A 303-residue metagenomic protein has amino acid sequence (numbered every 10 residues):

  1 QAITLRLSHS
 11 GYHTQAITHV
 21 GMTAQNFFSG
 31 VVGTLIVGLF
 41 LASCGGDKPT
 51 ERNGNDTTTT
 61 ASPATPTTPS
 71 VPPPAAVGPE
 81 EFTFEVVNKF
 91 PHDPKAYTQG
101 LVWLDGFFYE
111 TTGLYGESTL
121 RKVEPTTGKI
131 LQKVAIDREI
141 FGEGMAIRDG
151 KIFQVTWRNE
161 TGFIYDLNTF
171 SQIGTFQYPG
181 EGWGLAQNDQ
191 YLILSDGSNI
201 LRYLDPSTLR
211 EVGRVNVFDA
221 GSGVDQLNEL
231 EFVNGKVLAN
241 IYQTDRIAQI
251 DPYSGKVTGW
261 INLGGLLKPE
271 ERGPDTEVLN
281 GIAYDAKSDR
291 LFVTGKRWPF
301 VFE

Functional and structural regions predicted by a protein language model:
F40-S43: C-terminal motif of bacterial Sec signal peptides marking the signal peptidase cleavage site
G45-V71: Short, low-complexity, disordered segments immediately C-terminal to signal peptides in bacterial exported proteins
P72-K95, P125-L131: A short helix->beta-strand "capping" segment at the edge of beta-propeller domains
V86-P91, K129-A135, S171-F176, G213-S222 (+2 more regions): A short beta-strand motif characteristic of beta-propeller blades
V87-T119, V134-A146, G295-R297: Beta-strand-rich domains and repeat architectures in extracellular enzymes and scaffolds, especially beta-propellers
P94-D105, R138-R148, Y178-Y191, G221-G235 (+1 more regions): Beta-rich, blade/repeat-based domains predominating in secreted/periplasmic proteins but also intracellular
Y109-L114, I152-N159, L194-S198, A239-Q243 (+1 more regions): Conserved beta-strand positions in repeat-built beta-propeller and related beta-rich domains
V123-G128, D166-F170, P206-L209, D251-G255: Short loop/turn segments that connect beta-strands within beta-propeller blades
